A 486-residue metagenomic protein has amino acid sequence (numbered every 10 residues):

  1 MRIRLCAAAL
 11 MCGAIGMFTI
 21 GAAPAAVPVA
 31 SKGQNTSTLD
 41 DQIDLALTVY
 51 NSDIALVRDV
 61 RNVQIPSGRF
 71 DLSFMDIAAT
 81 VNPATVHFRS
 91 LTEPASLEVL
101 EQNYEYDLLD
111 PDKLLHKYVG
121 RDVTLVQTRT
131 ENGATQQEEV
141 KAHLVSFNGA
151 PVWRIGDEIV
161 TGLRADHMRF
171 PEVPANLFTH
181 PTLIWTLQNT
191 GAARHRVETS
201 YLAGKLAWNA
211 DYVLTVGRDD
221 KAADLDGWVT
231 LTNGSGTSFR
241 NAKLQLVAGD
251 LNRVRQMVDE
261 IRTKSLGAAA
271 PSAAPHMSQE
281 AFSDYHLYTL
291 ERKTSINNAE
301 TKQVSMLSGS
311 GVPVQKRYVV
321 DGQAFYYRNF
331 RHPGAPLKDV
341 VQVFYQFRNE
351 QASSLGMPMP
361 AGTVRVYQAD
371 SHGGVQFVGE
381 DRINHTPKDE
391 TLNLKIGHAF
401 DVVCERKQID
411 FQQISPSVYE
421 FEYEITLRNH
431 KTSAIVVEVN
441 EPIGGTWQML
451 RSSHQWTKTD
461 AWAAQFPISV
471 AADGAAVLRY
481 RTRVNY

Functional and structural regions predicted by a protein language model:
R2-L10, I15-Y486: Long, intrinsically disordered, low-complexity accessory segments associated with secretion and vesicular trafficking
